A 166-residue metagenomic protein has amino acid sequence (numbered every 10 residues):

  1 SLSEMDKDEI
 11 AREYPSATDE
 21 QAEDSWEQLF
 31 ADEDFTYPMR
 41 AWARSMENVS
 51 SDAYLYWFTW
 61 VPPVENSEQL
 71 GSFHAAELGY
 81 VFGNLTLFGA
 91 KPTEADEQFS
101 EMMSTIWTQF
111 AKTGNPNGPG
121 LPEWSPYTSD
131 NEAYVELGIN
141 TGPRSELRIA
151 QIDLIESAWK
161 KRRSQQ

Functional and structural regions predicted by a protein language model:
S1-E97, I106, T113: Substrate-gating cap/lid region and adjacent catalytic-acid/histidine neighborhood within extracellular/lumenal
V64-E68, E132, S145-L147: Short, solvent-exposed polar/charged micro-motifs at secondary-structure junctions
Q69-S72, E94, N115, P119 (+2 more regions): Generic preference for flexible, low-structure residues
M103: C-terminal catalytic lobe of FAD-dependent flavoproteins
N117-R144: Mature extracytoplasmic/periplasmic domains
N140-Q166: Tryptophan-rich aromatic "cage" segments
